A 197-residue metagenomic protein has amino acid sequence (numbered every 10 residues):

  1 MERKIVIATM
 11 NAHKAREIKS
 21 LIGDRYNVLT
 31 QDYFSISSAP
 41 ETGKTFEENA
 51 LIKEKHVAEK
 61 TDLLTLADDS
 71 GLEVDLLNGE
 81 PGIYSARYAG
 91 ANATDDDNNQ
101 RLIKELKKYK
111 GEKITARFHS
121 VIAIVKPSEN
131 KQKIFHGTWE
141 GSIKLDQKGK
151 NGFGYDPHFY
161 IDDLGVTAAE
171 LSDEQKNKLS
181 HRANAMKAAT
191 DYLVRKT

Functional and structural regions predicted by a protein language model:
E2-V6, A12-T197: Anionic-ligand binding patches
